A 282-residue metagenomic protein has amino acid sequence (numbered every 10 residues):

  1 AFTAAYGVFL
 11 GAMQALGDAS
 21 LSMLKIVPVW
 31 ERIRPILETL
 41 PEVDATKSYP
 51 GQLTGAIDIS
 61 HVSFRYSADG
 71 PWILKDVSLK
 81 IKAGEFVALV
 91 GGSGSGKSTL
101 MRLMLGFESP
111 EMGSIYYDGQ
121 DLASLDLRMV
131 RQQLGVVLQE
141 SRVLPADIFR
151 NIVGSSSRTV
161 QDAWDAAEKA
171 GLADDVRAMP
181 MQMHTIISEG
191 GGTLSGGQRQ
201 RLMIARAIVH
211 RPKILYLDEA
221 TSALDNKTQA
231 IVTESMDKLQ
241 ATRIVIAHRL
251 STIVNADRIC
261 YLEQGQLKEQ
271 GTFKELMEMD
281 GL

Functional and structural regions predicted by a protein language model:
A1-A4: Membrane-water interface of transmembrane alpha-helices in multipass transporters/channels
V8-I36: Cytosolic ends of transmembrane helices, especially the final helix of ABC transmembrane type-1 domains
G17, D44-T46, V176, I187: Short, hydrophobic secondary-structure boundary micro-motifs
G17-D18, D44, S98, I115: Residue-level detector of alpha-helix boundaries and kinks
D18, S22-K25, E42, S63-D69: An intracellular "coupling" helix at the cytosolic face of ABC transporter transmembrane type-1 domains
T39-E42, M181: Flexible, glycine-biased helix-capping/connector loops in cytosolic signal-transduction modules
E42-Q52: Pre-NBD coupling/linker segments of ABC/ABC-like ATPases
Q52-L282: ABC-type nucleotide-binding domain
